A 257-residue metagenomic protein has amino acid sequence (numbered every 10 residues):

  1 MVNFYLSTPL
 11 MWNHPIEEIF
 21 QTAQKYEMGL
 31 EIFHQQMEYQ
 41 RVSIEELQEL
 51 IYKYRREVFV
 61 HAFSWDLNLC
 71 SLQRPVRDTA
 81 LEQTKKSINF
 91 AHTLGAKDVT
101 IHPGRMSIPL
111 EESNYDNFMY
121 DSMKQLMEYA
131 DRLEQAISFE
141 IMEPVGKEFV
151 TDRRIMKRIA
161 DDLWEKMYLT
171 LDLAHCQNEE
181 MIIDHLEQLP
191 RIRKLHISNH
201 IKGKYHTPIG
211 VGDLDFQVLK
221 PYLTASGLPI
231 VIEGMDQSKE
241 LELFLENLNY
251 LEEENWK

Functional and structural regions predicted by a protein language model:
M1-K86, H92, E253, K257: N-terminal pre-domain/capping segments
V2-F4, W12, E17-Q21, G95-K97 (+3 more regions): Histidine-acidic metal/acid-base catalytic patches
L10-W12, H34-Q36, S64-D66, P103-S107 (+4 more regions): Active-site-proximal loop/turn and secondary-structure-junction residues that shape catalytic pockets, frequently
A23, L30, A80, A91 (+4 more regions): Conserved, mostly hydrophobic/aromatic
E27, E57, A136, Y168 (+1 more regions): Hydrophobic "anchor" residues on beta-strands that sit immediately upstream of conserved functional sites
Q48-W65, Y120-A130, K157-L163, F216-Y222: Alpha-helix-loop-beta-strand connector modules within alpha/beta enzyme cores
P75-Y168: Active-site acidic/histidine proton-transfer and metal-coordination neighborhood in alpha/beta enzyme cores
